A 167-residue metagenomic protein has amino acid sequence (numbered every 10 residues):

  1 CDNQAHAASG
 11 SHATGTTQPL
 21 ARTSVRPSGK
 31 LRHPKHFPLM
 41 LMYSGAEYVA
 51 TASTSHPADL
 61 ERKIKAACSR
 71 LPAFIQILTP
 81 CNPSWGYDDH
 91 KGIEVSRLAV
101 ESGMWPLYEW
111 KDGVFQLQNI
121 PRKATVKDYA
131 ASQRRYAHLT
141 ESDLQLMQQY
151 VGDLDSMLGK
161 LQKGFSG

Functional and structural regions predicted by a protein language model:
C1-K35, A66, A73, C81: Conserved thiamine diphosphate
A7-A8, A58-L60, N82-G86: Short acidic/glycine-rich loop or secondary-structure boundary segments that cap or lie
S9-L20, F37-Y43, H90-E94, G113-K123: Noncatalytic linker/hinge segments flanking ATPase motor cores
H12-Q18, P57, K65-R70, G86-L98: Short, surface-exposed, charged loop/turn segments at secondary-structure junctions
L20-A67: Conserved thiamine diphosphate
V49-A52, F74-L78: Short, conserved beta-strand edge motifs with alternating hydrophobic and charged residues
R70-F74, W105: Active-site lining segments that contact anionic ligands and/or coordinate catalytic metals
C81-G167: Flexible, low-complexity linker and terminal segments
